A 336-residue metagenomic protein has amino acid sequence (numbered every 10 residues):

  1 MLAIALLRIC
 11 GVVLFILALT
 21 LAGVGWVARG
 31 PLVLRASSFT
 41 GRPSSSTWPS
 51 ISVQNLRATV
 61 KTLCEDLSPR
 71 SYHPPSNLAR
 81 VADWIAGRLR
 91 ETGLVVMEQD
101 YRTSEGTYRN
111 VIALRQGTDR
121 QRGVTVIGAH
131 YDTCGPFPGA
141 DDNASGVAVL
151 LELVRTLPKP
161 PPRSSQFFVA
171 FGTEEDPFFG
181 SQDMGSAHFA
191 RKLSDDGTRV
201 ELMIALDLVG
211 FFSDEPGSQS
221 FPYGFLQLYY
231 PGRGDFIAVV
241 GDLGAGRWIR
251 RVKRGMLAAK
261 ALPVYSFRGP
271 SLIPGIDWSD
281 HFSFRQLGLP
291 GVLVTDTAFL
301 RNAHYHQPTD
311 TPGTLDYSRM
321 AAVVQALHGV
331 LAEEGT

Functional and structural regions predicted by a protein language model:
R8, V24, T47, K61-T118 (+1 more regions): A non-catalytic alpha/beta surface segment that caps or lines the substrate-entry region of metallo-dependent hydrolase
R8-W26: Hydrophobic membrane-insertion alpha-helices, especially the h-region of bacterial N-terminal signal peptides
G23-N77, D132, L300-D310: N-terminal capping segment at the start of a domain
T40-I51, L67-S76, M97-Y101, T133-N143 (+4 more regions): Second-shell loop/turn segments in exported
V53-D66, R88, T92, S104-F171: Catalytic-core environment of secreted peptidases
N55-A58, T62, S76, R80-W84 (+11 more regions): Extracytoplasmic/secreted proteins, especially bacterial periplasmic and envelope-associated proteins
C134-R250, I273-I276: Acidic/histidine-rich catalytic neighborhood of metal-dependent amide-processing enzymes
L202, D214-T336: Active-site-adjacent substrate-binding region of metalloamidase/peptidase-like peptide-processing proteins
